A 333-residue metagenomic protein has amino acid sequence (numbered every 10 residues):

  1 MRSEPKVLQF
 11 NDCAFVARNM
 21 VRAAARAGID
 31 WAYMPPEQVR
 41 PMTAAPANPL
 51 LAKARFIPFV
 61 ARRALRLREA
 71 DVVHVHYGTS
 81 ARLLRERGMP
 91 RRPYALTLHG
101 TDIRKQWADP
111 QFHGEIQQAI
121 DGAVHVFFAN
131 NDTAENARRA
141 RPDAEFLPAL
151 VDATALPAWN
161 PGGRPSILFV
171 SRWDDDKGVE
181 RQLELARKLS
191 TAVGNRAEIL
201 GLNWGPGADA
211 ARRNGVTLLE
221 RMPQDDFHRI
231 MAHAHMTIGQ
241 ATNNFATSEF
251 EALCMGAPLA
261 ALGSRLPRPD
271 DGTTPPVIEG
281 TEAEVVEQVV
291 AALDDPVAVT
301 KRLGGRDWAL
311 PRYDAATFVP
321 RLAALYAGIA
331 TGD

Functional and structural regions predicted by a protein language model:
Q38-V39, D102, L147-P157, P206: Short beta-strand->alpha-helix junction loop in the catalytic core of nucleotide-activated group-transfer enzymes
V72-H74, R87-Q106, F127: Active-site proximal beta-strand in glycosyltransferases
L96, Q117, D121-P157: Donor nucleotide-sugar binding/catalytic pocket of nucleotide-sugar-dependent glycosyltransferases
P157-K177, L183-R187: Conserved donor-binding/catalytic core segment of Leloir-type glycosyltransferases
A232-N244, A257-P258: Acidic donor-binding loop of glycosyltransferase active sites
A252, P258-R265: Short hydrophobic beta-strand element within catalytic cores of glycosyltransferases and related nucleotide-activated
R268-V290: Change "using UDP/GDP/dTDP sugars" to "using nucleotide sugars
P296-A327: A charged, aromatic-enriched C-terminal amphipathic alpha-helix characteristic of glycosyltransferases across folds
